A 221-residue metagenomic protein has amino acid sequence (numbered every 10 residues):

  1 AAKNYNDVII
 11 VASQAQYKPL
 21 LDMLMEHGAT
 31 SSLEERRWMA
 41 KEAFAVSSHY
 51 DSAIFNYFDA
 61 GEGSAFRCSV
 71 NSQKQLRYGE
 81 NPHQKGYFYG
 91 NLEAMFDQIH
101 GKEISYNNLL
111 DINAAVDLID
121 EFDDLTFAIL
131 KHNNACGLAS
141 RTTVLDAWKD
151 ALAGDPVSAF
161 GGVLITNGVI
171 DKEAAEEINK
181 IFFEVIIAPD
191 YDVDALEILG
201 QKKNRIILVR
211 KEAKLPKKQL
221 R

Functional and structural regions predicted by a protein language model:
A1-Y5, V11: Active-site cavity-forming subdomains of large catalytic enzyme subunits
N4-Y5, Q16-Y191, A195-R221: Active-site loops and adjacent core secondary-structure elements that bind or stabilize anionic groups
I10-V11, I129: A structural signal for short, well-ordered beta-strand segments and their strand-loop junctions that often border
